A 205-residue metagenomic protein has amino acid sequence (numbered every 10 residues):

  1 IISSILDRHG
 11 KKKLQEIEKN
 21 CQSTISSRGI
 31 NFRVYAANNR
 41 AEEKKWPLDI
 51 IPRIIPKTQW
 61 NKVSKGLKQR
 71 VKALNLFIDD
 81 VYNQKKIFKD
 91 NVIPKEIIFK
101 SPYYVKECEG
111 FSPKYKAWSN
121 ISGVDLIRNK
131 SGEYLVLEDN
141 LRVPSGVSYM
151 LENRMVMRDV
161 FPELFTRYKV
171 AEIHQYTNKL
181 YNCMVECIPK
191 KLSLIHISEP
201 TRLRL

Functional and structural regions predicted by a protein language model:
I1-S198, R202: Preference for protein termini
